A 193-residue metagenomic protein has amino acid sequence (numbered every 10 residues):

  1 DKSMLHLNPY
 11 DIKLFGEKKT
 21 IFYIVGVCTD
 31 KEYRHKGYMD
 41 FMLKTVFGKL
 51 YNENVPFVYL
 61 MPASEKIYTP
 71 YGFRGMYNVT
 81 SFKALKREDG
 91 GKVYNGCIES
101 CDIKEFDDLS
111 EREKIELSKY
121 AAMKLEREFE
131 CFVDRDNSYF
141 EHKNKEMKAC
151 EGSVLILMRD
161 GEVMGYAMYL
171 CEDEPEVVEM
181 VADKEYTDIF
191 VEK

Functional and structural regions predicted by a protein language model:
D1-G26, D30, V79-T80, K86-G90 (+1 more regions): Conserved acyl-donor/pantetheine-binding loop and adjacent beta-alpha core of acyl/acetyltransferases and related
Y10, V27, A63-E65, F73 (+1 more regions): An acidic- and aromatic-residue-enriched active-site/binding cleft used to recognize and process polar
I21, P56-V58, V154: Beta-sheet entry/capping signal
G26-T29, H35-N52, E185-K193: Conserved acetyl-CoA-binding loop-helix of GNAT-fold acetyltransferases
N52-P56, P62-S81: Conserved active-site alpha-helix within GNAT-family acetyltransferase domains
V79-K193: Amide-forming acyltransferase catalytic core, primarily the GNAT-like/NAT-type and related acyltransferase folds
